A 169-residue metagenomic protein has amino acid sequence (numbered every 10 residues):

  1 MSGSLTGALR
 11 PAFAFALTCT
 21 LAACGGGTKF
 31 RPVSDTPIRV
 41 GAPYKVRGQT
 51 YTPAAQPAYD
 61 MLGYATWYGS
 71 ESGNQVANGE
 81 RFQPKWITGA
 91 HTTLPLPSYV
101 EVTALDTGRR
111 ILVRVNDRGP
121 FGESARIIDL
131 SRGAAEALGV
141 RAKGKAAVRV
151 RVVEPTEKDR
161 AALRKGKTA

Functional and structural regions predicted by a protein language model:
M1-F13: Bacterial N-terminal signal peptides that target proteins for export
S2-L5, T20, C24-A169: Secreted/periplasmic proteins
A12-T20: Bacterial N-terminal signal peptides
